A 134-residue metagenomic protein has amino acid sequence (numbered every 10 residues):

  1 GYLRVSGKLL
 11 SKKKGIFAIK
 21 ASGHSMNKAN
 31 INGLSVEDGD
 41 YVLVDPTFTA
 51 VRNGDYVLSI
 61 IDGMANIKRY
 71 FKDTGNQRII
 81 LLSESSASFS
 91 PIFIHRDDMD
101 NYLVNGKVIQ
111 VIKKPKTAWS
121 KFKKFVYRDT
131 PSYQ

Functional and structural regions predicted by a protein language model:
G1-L9, K121: Extended boundary segments
K12-Q134: Acidic/glycine-rich C-terminal interaction modules and beta/coil loop segments that lie outside canonical DNA-binding
